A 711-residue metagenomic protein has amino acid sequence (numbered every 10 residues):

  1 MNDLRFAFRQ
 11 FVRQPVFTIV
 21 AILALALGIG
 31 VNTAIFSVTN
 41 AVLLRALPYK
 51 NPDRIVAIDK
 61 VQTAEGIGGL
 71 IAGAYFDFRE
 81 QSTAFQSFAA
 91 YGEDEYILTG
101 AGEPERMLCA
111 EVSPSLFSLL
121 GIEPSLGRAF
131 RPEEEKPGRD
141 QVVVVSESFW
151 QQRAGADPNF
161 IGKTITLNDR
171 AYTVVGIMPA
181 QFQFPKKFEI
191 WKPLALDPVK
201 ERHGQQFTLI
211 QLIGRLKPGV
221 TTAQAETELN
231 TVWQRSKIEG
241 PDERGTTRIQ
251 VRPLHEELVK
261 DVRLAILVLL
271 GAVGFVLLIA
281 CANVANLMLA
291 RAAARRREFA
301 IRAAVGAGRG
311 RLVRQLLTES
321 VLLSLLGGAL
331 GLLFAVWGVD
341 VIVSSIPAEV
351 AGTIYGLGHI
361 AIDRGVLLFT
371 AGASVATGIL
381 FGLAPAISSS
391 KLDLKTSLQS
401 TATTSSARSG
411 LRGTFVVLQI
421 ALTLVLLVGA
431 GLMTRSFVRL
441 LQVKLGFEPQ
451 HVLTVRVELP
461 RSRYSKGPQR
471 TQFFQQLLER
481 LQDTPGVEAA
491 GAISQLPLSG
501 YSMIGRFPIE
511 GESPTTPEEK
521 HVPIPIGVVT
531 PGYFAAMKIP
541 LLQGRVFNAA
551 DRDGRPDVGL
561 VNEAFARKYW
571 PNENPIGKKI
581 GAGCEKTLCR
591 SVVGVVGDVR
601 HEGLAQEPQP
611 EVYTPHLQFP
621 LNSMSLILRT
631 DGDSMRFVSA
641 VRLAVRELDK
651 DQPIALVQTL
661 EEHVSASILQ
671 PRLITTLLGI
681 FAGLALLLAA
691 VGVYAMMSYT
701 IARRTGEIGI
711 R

Functional and structural regions predicted by a protein language model:
M1-T18, L254-V259, L287-R314, T318 (+1 more regions): Alpha-helical transmembrane segments of integral membrane proteins
M1-V20, P48-Y49, V61, E95 (+12 more regions): Membrane-helix entry/capping segments
Q14-V42, I279-C281, S324-A329, R412-S436 (+1 more regions): Short, strongly hydrophobic transmembrane alpha-helices
I35-K60, S82-A84, E123, F184-K187 (+8 more regions): Membrane-proximal juxtamembrane linkers immediately C-terminal to transmembrane helices
L47-E95, T208-I213, L445-R506: Membrane-proximal extracellular/periplasmic loop immediately following the first transmembrane helix
E95, C109-P132, Q141-L267, D340-S345 (+4 more regions): Mid-to-C-terminal secondary-structure elements that act as membrane-proximal/extracytoplasmic interface segments
E123, R295, G308, D393 (+3 more regions): Short coil/turn motifs that cap or connect alpha-helices
A280-S324, V691-R711: Interfacial "coupling" helices/loops that link adjacent transmembrane helices in transporter permeases
